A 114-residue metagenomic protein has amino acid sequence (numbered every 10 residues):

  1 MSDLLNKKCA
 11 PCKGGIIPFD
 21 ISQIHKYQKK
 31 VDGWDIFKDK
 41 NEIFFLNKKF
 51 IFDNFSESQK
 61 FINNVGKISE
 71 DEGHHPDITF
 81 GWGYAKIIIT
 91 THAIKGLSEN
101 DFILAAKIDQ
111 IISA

Functional and structural regions predicted by a protein language model:
M1-S56, K60-A114: Long, contiguous binding/interaction regions
